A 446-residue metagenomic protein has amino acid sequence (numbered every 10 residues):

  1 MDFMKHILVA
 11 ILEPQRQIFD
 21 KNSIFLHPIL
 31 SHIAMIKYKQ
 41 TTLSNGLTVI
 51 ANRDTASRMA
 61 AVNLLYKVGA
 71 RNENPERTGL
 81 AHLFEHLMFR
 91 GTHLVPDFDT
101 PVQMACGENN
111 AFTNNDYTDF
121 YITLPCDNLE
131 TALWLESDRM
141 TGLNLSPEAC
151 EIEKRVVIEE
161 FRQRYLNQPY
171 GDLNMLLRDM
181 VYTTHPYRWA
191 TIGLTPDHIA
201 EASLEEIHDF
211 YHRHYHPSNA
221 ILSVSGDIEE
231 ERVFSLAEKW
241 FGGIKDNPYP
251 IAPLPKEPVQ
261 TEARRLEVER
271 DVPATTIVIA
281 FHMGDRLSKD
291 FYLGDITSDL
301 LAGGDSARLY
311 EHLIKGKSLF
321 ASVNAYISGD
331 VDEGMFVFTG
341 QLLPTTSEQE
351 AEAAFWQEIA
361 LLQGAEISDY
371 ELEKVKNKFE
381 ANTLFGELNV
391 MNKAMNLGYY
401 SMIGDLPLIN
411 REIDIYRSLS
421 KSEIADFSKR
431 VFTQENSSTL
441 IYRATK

Functional and structural regions predicted by a protein language model:
I33, K39, T183-T184, R188-T191 (+3 more regions): An aromatic/glycine/proline-enriched structural segment found at the starts of mature extracellular/organellar domains
M35-Q40, R178-A220, A252-E257, T383 (+1 more regions): Histidine-acidic residue clusters that define the catalytic metal-binding segment of zinc metallopeptidase domains
G46, L64, H82, F120 (+13 more regions): Buried hydrophobic packing residues in well-ordered domains
D54, N63-L65, D179, Y249-R308 (+2 more regions): His/Glu-based metal-binding/catalytic segments typifying zinc-dependent metallopeptidases
A61-T123, W189-I192, G303-L319: M16/MPP (pitrilysin/insulinase) zinc-metallopeptidase core fold and M16-derived inactive scaffolds
G91, T123-V156, N324, S328-G386: M16/insulysin-pitrilysin zinc metalloprotease superfamily fold
Q103-M104, I199, V278-H282, L301-L342: A structural supersecondary motif
I221-S223, Q341, L362, E366 (+1 more regions): C-terminal regions of mature proteins
